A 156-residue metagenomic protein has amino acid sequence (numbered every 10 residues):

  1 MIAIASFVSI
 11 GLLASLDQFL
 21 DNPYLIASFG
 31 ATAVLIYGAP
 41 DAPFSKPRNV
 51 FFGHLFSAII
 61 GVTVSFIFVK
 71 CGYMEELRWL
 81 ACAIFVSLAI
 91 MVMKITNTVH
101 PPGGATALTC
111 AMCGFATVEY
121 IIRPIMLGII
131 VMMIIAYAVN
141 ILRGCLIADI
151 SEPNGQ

Functional and structural regions predicted by a protein language model:
M1-V69, Y73-A83, V92-K94, A116-Q156: Alpha-helical transmembrane segments and their membrane-interface boundaries that form or gate the permeation pathway
T96-I121: Membrane-helix boundary connector in multi-pass membrane proteins
